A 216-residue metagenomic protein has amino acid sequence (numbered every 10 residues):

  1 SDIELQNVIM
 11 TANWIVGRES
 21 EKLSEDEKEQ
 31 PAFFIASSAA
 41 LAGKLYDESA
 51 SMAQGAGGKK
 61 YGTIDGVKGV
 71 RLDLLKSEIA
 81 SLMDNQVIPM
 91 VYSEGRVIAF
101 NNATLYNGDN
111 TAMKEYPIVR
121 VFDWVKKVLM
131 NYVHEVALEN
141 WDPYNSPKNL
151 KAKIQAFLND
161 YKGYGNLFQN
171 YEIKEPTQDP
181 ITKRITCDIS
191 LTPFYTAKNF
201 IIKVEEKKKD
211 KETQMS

Functional and structural regions predicted by a protein language model:
S1-S216: Structured, hydrophobic secondary-structure cores that serve as assembly/anchoring elements
